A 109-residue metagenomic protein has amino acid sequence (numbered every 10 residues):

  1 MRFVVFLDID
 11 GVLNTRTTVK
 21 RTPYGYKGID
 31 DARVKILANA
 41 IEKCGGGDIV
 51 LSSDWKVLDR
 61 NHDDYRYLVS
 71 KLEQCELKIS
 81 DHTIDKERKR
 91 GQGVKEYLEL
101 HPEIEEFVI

Functional and structural regions predicted by a protein language model:
M1-I109: Catalytic phosphate/metal-binding cores of nucleic-acid and nucleotide-processing enzymes, i.e., regions that mediate
